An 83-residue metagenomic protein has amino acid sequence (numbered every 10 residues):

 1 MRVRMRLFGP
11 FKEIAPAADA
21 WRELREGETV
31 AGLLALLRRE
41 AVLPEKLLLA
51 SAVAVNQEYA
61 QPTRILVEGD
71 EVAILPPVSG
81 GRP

Functional and structural regions predicted by a protein language model:
M1-P83: Ubiquitin-like/PB1-type beta-grasp interaction modules and other compact soluble beta-rich domains
